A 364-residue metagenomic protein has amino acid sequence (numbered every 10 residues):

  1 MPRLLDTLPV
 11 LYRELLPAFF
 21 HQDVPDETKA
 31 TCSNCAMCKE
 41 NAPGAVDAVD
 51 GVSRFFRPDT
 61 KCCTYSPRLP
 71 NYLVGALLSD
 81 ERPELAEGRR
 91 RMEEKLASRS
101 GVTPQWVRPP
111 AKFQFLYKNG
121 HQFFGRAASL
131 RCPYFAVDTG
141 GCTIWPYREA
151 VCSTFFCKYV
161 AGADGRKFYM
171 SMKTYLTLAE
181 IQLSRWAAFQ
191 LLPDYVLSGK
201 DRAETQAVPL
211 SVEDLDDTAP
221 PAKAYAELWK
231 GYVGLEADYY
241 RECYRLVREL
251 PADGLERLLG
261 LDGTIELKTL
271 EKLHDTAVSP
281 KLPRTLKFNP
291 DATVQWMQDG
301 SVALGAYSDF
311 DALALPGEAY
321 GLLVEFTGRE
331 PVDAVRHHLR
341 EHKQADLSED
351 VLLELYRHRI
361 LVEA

Functional and structural regions predicted by a protein language model:
M1-T218, A222, A226-W229: Hydrophobic scaffolds flanking metal-cofactor catalytic centers in soluble metalloenzymes
G162, D311-A312, E341, A345: Short strand->helix junction
Q182-L192, D238, E249-A252, S279 (+1 more regions): Intrinsically disordered or highly flexible coil/loop and linker segments, enriched in small and charged/polar residues
G199-L270: Long, charge-rich alpha-helical interaction segments
L246-E325, E349, L353, E363-A364: Acidic, low-complexity/disordered tracts enriched in E/D and polar residues
L323-A334: Short capping segments at the starts of secondary-structure elements
V332-D346: Short helix-coil junctions and helix-kink-helix linkers
V335, D350-R359: Basic amphipathic alpha-helical segments that dock to polyanions
